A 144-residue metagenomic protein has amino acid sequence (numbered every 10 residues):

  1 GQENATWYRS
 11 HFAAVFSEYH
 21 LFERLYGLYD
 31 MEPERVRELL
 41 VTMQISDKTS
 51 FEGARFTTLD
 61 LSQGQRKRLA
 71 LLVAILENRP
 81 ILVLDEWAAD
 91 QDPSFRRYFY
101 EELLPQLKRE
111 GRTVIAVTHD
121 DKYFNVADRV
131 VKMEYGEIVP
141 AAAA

Functional and structural regions predicted by a protein language model:
V15-T57: Conserved "ABC signature" C-loop
R55-Q65: Conserved ABC ATPase signature
L69-L71: Hydrophobic anchor residue at the start of the ABC signature
A74-L82: A short, proline-enriched helix->beta-strand linker immediately N-terminal to the Walker B motif in ABC-type P-loop
L82-A89, R96: Catalytic Walker B motif of ABC-type/P-loop ATPase nucleotide-binding domains
D92-E102: Conserved D-loop/post-Walker B switch-helix segment of ABC ATPase nucleotide-binding domains
L104-A116, D120, F124: Conserved catalytic loops of ABC-family nucleotide-binding domains
H119, V126-A143: H-loop (His-switch) and adjacent beta-strand-loop-beta switch element of ABC-type ATPase nucleotide-binding domains
